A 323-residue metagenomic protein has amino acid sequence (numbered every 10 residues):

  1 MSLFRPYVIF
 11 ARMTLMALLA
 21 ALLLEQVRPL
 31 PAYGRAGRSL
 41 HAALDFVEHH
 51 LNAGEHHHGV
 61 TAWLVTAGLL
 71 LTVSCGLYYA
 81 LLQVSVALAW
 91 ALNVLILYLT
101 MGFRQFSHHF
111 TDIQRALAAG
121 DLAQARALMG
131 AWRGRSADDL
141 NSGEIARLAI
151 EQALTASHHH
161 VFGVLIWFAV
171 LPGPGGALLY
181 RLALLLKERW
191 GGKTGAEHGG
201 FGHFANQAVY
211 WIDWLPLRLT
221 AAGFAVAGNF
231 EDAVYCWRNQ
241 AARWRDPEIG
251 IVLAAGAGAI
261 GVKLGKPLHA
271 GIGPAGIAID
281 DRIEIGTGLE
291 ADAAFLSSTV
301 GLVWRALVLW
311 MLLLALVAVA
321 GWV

Functional and structural regions predicted by a protein language model:
S2-V323: Hydrophobic N-terminal alpha-helices or hydrophobic patches in metabolic proteins across all domains of life
